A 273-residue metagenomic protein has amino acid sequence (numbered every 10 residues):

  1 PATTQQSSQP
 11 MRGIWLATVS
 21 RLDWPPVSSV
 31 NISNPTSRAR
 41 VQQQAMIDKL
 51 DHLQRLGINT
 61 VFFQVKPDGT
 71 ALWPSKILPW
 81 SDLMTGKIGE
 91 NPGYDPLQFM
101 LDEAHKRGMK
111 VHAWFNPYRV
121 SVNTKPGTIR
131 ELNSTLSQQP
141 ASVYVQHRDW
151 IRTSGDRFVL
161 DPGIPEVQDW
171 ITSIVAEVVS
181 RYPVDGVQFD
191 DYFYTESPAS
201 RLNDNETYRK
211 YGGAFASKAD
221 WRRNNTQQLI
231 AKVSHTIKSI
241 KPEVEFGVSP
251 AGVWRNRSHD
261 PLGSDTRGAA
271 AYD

Functional and structural regions predicted by a protein language model:
S8-W15, T60-F62, G108-H112, R157 (+2 more regions): Structural preference for beta-strand elements that scaffold enzyme active sites
Q9-M11, W15-Q44, D102, H112-A113 (+2 more regions): Active-site-adjacent "subsite" loops/lids of carbohydrate-active enzymes
G13, L53, V61, A104 (+5 more regions): Conserved, mostly hydrophobic/aromatic
N34-L56, L83-M109, D169-S173, N224-K232: Aromatic- and glycine-enriched glycan-recognition loops and surfaces that form the carbohydrate-binding subsites
V41-T70, R181-G186: Catalytic domains of carbohydrate-active enzymes, especially glycoside hydrolases
L56-P92: Aromatic-lined carbohydrate-binding/catalytic grooves of carbohydrate-active enzymes
A71-G86, R119-G155, D191-A214, P261-G263: Aromatic- and acidic-residue-enriched segments that line the glycan-binding/catalytic groove of carbohydrate-active
H105, K110-N123, Q188-Y192, A219-G268: Aromatic-lined carbohydrate-recognition surfaces of secreted/lumenal glycan-active proteins
